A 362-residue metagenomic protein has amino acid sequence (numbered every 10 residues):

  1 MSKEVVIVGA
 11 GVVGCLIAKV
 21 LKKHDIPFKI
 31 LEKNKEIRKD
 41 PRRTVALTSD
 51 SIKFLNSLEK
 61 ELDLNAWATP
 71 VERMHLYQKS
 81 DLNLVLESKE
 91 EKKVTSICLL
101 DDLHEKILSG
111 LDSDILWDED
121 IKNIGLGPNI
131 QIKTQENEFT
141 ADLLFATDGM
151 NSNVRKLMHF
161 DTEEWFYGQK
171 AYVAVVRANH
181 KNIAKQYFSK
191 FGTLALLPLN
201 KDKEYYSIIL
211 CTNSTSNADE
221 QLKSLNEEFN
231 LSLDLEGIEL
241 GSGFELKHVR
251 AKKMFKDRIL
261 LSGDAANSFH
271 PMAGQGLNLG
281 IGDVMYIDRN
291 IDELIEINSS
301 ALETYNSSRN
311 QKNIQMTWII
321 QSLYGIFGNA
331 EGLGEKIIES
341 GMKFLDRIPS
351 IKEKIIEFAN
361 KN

Functional and structural regions predicted by a protein language model:
M1, N230-L231, R289-N362: C-terminal helical "tail/cap" subdomain of flavin- and related membrane-associated enzymes
E4-V6, A10-E72, T95-C98: Glycine-rich FAD cofactor-binding loop and adjacent beta-loop-alpha segment at the N-terminus of flavoprotein
I30-L31, A146, S262, F269: Generic enzyme active-site microenvironment
D50-M158, E163-V175: Conserved N-terminal helical subregion
L55, E138-G241: Conserved FAD-binding catalytic core of PHBH/FMO-like flavoproteins
S216-I297: FAD/FMN-dependent oxidoreductases across multiple families
